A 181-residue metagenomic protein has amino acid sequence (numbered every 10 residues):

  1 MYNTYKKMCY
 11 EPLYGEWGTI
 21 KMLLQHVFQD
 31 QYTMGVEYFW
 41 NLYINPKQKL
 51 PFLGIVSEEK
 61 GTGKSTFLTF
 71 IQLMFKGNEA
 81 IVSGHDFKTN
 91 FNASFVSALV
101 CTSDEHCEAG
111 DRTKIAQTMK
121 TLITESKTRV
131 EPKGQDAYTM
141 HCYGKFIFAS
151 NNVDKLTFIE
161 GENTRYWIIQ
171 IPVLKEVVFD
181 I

Functional and structural regions predicted by a protein language model:
M1-A109, I115, W167: P-loop NTPase catalytic core of nucleic-acid-dependent motor ATPases
L50-F52, Y143-G144, N163: Extracellular structured ligand-interaction cores
F70-K76, T121-L122, F158-G161: Short, surface-exposed basic-aromatic patches at helix termini and helix-loop junctions that form
N92, V177-D180: Short, charged, surface-exposed secondary-structure boundary motifs
N92-G144: Conserved nucleotide-sensing/catalytic segment adjacent to the nucleotide-binding pocket in NTP-handling enzymes
N151-D154: Short, polar loop motifs at secondary-structure junctions
T157-V177: A short helix-turn-beta junction within AAA+ P-loop NTPase domains corresponding to the substrate/partner-engaging
